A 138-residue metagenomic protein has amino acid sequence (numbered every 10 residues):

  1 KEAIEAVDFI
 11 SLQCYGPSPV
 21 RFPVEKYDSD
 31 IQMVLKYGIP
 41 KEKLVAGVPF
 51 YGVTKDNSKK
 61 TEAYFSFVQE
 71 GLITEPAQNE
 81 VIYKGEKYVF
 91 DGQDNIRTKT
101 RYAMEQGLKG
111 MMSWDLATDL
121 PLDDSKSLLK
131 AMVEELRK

Functional and structural regions predicted by a protein language model:
K1-G71: Substrate-binding surface in catalytic domains of secreted glycosidases
S11, M112-S113: Short hydrophobic alpha-helical runs that function as membrane-insertion/retention elements
G16-S18, E86-V89, A117: The substrate-binding groove and active-site-proximal loops of carbohydrate-active enzymes, especially glycoside
K41-Y102, L122, S127-K138: Glycan-binding loop/region signatures in secreted carbohydrate-active enzymes
K43, K109-G110: Residues at the starts of beta-strands that form the adenosine-phosphate
M104-G107: Non-catalytic positions within long, well-ordered alpha-helices that form the structural scaffold/packing of enzyme
D115-L122: A short, acidic, flexible beta-alpha connecting loop/helix-capping segment that sits on the rim of active
